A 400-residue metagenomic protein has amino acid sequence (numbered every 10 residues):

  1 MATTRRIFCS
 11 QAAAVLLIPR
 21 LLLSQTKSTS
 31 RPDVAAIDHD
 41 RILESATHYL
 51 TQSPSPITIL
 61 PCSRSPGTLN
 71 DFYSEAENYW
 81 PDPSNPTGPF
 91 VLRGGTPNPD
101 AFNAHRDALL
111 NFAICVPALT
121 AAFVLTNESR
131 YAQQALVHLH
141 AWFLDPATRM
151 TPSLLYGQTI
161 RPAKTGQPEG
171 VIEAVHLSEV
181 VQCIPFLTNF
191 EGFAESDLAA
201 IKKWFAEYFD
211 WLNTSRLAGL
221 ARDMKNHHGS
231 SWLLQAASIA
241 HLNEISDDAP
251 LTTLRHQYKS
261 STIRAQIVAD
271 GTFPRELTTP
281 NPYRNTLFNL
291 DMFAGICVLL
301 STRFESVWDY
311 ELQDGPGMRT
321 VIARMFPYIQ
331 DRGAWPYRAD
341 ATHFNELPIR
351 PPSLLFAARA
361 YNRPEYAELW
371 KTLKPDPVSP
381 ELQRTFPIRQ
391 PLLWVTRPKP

Functional and structural regions predicted by a protein language model:
I7-S24: N-terminal export signals
A13, Q25-A221, P274, L299-F304 (+1 more regions): Extracellular glycan-targeting catalytic surfaces
H105-L109, N226, Y283: Short acidic-aromatic active-site loops that bind/stabilize oxyanions
C115-L125, L233-I239, F293-A294: Alpha-helical scaffold elements that line and support the substrate/ligand-binding pocket of soluble hydrolases
G170-E173, G229-W232, T286-N289: An alpha-helical repeat/solenoid feature that recognizes helix-turn-helix modules
T188-S260: Eukaryote-skewed repeat-based solenoidal scaffolds used as protein-protein interaction platforms, primarily
S238-G333: Long, repeat-rich segments with strong aromatic
